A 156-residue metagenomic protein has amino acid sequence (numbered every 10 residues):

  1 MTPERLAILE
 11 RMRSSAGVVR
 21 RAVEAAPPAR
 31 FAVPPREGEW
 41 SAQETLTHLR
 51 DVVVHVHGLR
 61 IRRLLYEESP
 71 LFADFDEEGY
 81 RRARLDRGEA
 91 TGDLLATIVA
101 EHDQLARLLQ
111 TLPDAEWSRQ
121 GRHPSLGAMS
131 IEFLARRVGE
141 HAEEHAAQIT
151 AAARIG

Functional and structural regions predicted by a protein language model:
T2, T45-T47, T91, T97 (+2 more regions): Residue-identity detector for threonine
T2-R30, V52-G58, R63, E140: Alpha-helical bundle segments that constitute or directly flank the non-heme di-iron/ferroxidase center
P3-E4, A42, Y80-D93, S125-F133: Acidic/His metal-coordination segments adjacent to aromatic residues that form catalytic metal sites in metalloenzymes
E4, R11, E37-S41, L49 (+3 more regions): Alpha-helix N-cap/loop-to-helix boundary motif
R11-S15, A22-E24, E78-R119, V138: Acidic/histidine-rich alpha-helical segments that form the ligand environment of transition-metal centers
A32-E77, A106, Q120-G156: Short, contiguous alpha-helical
